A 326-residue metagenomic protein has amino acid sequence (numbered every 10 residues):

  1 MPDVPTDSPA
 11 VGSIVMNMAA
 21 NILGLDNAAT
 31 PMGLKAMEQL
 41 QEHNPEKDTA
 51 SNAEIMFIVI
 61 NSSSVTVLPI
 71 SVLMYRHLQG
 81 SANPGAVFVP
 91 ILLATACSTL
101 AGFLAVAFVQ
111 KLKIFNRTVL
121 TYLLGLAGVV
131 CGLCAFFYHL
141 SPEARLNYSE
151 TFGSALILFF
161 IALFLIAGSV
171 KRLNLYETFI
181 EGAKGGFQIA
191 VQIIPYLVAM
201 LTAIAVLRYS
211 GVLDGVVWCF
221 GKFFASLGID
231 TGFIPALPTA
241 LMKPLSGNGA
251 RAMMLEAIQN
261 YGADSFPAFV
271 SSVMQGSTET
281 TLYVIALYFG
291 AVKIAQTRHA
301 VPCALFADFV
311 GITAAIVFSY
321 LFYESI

Functional and structural regions predicted by a protein language model:
M1-H43, K171-N260: Membrane-embedded alpha-helical segments and adjacent helix-loop junctions characteristic of multi-pass solute
G12, N52, E150, V170-K171 (+3 more regions): Generic detector of short alpha-helix boundary/capping microenvironments and adjacent low-complexity segments
V15, A19, E54, R145-Y148 (+2 more regions): Generic signal for short, ordered secondary-structure residues within or immediately flanking folded domains
M18, I60-S63, F164, T202: Residue-level signal for pocket-adjacent positions within structured domains
A29, A36-H77, S81-F108, L237-I326: C-terminal transmembrane helix pair
M74-R208, A225-L227, H299-I326: Signature of multi-pass transmembrane helix bundles
